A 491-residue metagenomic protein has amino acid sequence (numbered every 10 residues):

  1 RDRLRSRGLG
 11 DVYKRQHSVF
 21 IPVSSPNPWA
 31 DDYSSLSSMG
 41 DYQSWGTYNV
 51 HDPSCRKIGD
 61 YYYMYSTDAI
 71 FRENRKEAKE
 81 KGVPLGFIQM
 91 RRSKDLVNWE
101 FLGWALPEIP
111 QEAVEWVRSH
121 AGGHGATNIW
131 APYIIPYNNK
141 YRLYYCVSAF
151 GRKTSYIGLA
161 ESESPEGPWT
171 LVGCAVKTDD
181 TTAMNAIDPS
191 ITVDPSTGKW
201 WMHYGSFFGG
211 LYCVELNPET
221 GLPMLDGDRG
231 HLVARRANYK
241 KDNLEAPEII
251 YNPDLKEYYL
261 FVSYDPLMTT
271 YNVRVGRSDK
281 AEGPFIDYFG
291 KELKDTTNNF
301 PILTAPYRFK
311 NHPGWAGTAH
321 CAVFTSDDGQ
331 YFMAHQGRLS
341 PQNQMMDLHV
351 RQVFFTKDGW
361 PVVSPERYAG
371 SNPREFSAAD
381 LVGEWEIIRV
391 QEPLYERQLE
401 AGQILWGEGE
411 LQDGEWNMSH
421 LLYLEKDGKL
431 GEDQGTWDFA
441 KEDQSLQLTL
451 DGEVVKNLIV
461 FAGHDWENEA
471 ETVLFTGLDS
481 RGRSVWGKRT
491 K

Functional and structural regions predicted by a protein language model:
R1-Y13: Single conserved hydrophobic/aromatic residue that forms the stacking wall/gate of nucleotide- or nucleobase-binding
D11-K491: Carbohydrate-active catalytic/glycan-binding domains of CAZyme proteins, especially the secreted or lumenal ectodomains
